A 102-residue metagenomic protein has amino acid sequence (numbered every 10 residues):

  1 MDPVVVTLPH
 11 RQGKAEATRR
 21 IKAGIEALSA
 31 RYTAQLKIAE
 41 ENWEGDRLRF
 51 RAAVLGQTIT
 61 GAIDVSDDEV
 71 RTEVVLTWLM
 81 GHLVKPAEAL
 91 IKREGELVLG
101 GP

Functional and structural regions predicted by a protein language model:
M1, K14, W43-G45, P86-A87: A general, composition-driven signal for non-globular sequence regions
M1-R20, G24-Y32, I38-A39: Terminal, regulation- and interaction-focused segments at domain boundaries
D2-L8, D46-A52, Q57-I63, D68-V74 (+1 more regions): One face of beta-strands
P3, R11, A15, I38 (+2 more regions): Feature captures hydrophobic
H10-K14, I25, A52-G56, V65-D67 (+3 more regions): Beta-strand elements of well-folded, non-transmembrane domains
T18, M80-P102: A conserved amphipathic terminal alpha-helix motif
A23, A27, R31-A62: Ser/Thr-rich, low-complexity intrinsically disordered terminal regions
